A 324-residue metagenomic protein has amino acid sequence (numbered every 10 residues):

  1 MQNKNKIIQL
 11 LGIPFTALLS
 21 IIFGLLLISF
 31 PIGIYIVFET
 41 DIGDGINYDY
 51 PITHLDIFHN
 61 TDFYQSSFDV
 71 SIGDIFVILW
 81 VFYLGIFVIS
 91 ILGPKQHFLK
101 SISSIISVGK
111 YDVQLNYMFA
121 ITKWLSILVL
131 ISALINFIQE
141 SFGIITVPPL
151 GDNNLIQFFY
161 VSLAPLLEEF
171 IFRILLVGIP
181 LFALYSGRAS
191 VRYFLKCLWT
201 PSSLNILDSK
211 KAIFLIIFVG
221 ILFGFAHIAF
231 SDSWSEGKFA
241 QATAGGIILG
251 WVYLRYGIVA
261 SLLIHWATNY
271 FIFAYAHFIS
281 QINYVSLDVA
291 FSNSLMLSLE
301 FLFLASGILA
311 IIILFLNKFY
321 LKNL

Functional and structural regions predicted by a protein language model:
M1-T61: Non-cleavable N-terminal signal-anchor transmembrane helices
K4-L26, S71-F76, G109-S126, Y256-V259: Alpha-helical transmembrane segments and their helix-start/interface "positive-inside/aromatic belt" motifs in integral
S20-N47, V77-L79, G85-K95, I131-S141: Alpha-helical transmembrane segments of multi-pass membrane proteins
I21-L26, I78-L84, Y117, I121-A133 (+5 more regions): Alpha-helical transmembrane spans of integral membrane proteins, capturing the lipid-embedded, hydrophobic core of TM
P31-I34, L125-V147, I217-G237: Alpha-helical transmembrane segments and their membrane-interface junctions in multi-pass membrane proteins
G43-I75, G93-D208: Juxtamembrane helix-loop-helix connectors linking adjacent transmembrane helices in multi-pass membrane enzymes
L84-H97, I308-K318: Alpha-helical transmembrane segments
L155-L324: Transmembrane helix-loop-helix hairpins at the membrane interface of multi-pass integral membrane proteins
